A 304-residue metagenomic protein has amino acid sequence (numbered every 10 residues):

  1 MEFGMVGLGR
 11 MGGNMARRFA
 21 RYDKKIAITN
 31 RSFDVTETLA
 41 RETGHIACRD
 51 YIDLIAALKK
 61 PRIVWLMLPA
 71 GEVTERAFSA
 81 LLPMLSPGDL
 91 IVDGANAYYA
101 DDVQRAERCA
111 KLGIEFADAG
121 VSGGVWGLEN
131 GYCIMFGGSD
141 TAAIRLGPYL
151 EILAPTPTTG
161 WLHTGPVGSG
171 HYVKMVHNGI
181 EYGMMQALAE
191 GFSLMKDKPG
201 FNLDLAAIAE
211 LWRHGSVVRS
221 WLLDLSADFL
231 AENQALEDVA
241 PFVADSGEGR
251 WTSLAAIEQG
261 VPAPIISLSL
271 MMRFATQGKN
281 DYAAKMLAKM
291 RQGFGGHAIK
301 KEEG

Functional and structural regions predicted by a protein language model:
M1-I63, M84-G88, V125-G127, S169: NAD(P)+-binding Rossmann beta1-loop-alpha1 motif at the extreme N-terminus of oxidoreductases
F3, T74-A77, Y98-M195: Rossmann-fold dinucleotide-binding core
G4-L8, M15, E151-P155, Q292 (+1 more regions): ATP-dependent carboxylate/acyl-activation modules
I26, A47, E115-A117, A263: Hydrophobic beta-strand scaffold residues
D50-A117: Rossmann-fold NAD(P) dinucleotide-binding segment
G131, M135, R145, T158-W161 (+1 more regions): Helical "substrate-binding/catalytic lid" subdomain of Rossmann-like NAD(P)-dependent dehydrogenases/reductases
